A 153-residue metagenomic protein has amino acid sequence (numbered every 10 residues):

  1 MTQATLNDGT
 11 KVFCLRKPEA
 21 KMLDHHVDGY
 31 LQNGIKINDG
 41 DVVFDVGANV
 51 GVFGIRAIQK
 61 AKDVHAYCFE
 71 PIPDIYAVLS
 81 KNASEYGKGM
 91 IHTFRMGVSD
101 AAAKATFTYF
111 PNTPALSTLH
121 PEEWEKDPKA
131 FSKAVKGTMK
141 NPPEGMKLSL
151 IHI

Functional and structural regions predicted by a protein language model:
M1-M90, K140, E144-L150: S-adenosyl-L-methionine
S80-G145, L150: S-adenosyl-L-methionine
